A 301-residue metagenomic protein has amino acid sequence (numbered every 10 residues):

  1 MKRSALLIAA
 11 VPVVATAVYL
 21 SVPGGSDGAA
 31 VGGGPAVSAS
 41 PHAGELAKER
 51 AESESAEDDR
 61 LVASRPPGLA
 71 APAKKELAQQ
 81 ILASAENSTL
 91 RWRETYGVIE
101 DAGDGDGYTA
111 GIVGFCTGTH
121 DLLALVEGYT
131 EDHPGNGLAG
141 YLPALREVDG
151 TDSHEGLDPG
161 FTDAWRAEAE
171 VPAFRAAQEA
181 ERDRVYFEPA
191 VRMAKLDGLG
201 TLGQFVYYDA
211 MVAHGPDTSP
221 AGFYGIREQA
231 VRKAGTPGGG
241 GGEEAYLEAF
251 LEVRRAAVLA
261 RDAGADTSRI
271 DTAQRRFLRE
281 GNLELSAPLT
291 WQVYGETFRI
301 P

Functional and structural regions predicted by a protein language model:
K2-A169, A177-D197, L202-P301: Cell-wall polysaccharide-cleaving catalytic domain and substrate-binding groove, primarily in peptidoglycan/chitin
F174: Donor-sugar nucleotide-binding helix/loop cap in glycosyltransferases
